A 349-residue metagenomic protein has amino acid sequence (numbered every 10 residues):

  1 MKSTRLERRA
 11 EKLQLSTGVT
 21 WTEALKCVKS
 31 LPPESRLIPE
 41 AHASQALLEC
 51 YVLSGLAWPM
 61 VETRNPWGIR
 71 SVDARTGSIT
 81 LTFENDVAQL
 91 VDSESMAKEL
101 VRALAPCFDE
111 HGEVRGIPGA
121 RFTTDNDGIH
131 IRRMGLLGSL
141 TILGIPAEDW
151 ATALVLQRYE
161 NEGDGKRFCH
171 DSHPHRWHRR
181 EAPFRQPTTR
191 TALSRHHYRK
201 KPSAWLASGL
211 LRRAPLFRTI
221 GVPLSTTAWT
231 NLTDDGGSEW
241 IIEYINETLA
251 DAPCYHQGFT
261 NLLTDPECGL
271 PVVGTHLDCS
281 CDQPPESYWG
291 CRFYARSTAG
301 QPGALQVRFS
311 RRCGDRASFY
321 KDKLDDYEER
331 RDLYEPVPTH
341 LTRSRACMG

Functional and structural regions predicted by a protein language model:
M1-K12, S16-G349: Compositionally biased accessory segments in Actinobacterial proteins
